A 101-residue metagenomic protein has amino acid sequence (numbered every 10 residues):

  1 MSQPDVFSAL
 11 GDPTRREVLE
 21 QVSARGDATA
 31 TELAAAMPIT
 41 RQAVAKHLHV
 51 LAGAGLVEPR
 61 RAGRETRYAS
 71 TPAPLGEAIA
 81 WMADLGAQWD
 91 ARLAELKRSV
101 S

Functional and structural regions predicted by a protein language model:
M1-P4, S23-A24, G76-S101: Amphipathic alpha-helical dimerization/coiled-coil segments that flank or bridge DNA-binding/regulatory modules
S2-T40, A62-E77: N-terminal helix-turn-helix DNA-binding core of bacterial DNA-binding proteins
T14, A43, V50: Residues in the helix-turn-helix
A35, K46, A52-G53: Alpha-helical residues within the helix-turn-helix
